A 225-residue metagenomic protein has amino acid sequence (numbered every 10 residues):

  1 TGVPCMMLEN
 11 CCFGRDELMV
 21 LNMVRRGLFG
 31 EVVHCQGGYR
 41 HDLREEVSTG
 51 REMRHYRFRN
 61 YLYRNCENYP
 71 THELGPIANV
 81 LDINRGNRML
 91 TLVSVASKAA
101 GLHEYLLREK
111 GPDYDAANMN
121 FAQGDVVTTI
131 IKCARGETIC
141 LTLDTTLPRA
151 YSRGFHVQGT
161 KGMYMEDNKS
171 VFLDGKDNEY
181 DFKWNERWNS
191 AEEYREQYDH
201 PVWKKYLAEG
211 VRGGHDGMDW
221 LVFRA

Functional and structural regions predicted by a protein language model:
T1, A150-A225: C-terminal helical cap and adjacent loop that interface with cofactors, partners, or active-site loops
G2-V3, E137-T138: A short helix->loop->beta-strand "cap" motif at the edges of active sites that frequently abuts
V3-M7, C11-N120: Predominantly a Rossmann-like dinucleotide-binding segment in NAD(P)-dependent oxidoreductases
N60-E67, A116-N118, L143-D144, Y206-D216: Active-site rim elements
N84, E137, Y151-S152: Glycine/proline-rich active-site loop of Rossmann-fold NAD(P)-dependent oxidoreductases
Q123, L141-S152, G214-H215: Glycine-rich phosphate/pyrophosphate-binding beta-alpha loops
G124, T129-R135, G159: Active-site beta-strand termini and strand-to-loop segments that position acidic
T138-C140, M163: Short, mixed charged/polar active-site loops that provide acid/base catalysis or chelate metal/phosphate cofactors
